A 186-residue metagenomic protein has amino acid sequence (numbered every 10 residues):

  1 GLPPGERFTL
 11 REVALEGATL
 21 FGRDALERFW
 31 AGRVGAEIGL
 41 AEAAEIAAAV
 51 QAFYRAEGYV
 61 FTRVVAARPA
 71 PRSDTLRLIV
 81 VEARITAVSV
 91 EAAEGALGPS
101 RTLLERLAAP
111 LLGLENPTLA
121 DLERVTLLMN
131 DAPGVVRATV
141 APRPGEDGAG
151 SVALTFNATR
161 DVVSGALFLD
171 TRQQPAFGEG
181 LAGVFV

Functional and structural regions predicted by a protein language model:
G1-Q173, E179-G180, V184-F185: Periplasmic polypeptide-binding modules associated with outer-membrane biogenesis and secretion
